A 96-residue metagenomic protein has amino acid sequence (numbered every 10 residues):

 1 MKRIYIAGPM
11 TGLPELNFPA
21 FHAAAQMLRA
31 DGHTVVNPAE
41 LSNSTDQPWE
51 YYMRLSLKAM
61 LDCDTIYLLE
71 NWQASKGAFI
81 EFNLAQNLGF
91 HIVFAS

Functional and structural regions predicted by a protein language model:
M1-S96: Conserved catalytic or regulatory cores that recognize and/or transform ribose-phosphate-containing ligands
